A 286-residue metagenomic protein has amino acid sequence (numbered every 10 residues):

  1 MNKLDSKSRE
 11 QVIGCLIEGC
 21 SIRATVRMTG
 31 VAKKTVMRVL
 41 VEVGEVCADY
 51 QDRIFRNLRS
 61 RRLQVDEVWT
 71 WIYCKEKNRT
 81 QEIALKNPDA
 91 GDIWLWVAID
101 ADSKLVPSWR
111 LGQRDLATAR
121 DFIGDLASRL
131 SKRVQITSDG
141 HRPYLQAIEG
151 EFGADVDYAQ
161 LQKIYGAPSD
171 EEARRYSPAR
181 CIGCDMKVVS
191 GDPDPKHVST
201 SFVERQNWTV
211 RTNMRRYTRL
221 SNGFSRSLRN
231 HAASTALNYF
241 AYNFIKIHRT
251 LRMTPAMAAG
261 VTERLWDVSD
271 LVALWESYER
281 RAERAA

Functional and structural regions predicted by a protein language model:
M1-A286: Residue-level recognition of single "structural anchor" positions that define or cap local secondary structure
